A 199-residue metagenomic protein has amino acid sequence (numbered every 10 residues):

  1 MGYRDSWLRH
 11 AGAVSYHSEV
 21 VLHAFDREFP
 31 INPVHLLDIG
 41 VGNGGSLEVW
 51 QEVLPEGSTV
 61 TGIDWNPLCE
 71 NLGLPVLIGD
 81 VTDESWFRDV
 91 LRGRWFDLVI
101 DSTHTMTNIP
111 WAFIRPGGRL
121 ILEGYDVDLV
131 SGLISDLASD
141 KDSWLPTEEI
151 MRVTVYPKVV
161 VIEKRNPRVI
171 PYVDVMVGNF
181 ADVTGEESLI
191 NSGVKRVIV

Functional and structural regions predicted by a protein language model:
M1-I100, H104-V199: A short alpha-helical cap/connector motif
